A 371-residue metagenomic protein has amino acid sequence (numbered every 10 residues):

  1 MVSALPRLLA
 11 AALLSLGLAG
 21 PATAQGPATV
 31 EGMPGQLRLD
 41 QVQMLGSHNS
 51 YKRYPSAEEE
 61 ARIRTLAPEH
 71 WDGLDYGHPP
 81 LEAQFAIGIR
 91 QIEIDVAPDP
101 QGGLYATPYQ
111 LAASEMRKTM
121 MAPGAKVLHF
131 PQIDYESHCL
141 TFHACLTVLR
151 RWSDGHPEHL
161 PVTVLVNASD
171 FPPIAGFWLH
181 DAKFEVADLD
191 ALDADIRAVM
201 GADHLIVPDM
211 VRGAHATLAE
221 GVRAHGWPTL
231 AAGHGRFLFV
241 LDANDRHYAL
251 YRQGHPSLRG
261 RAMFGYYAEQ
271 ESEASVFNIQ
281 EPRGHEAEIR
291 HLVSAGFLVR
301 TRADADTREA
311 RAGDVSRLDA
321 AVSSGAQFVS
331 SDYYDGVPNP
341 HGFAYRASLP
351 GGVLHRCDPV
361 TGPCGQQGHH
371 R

Functional and structural regions predicted by a protein language model:
M1-L9: Bacterial N-terminal signal peptides that target proteins for export
L8-A19: Bacterial N-terminal signal peptides
G20-A24: Sec/Tat signal peptide C-region and signal peptidase I cleavage site
Q25-R371: Catalytic cores of phosphodiester-bond hydrolases, prominently lipid phosphodiesterases
